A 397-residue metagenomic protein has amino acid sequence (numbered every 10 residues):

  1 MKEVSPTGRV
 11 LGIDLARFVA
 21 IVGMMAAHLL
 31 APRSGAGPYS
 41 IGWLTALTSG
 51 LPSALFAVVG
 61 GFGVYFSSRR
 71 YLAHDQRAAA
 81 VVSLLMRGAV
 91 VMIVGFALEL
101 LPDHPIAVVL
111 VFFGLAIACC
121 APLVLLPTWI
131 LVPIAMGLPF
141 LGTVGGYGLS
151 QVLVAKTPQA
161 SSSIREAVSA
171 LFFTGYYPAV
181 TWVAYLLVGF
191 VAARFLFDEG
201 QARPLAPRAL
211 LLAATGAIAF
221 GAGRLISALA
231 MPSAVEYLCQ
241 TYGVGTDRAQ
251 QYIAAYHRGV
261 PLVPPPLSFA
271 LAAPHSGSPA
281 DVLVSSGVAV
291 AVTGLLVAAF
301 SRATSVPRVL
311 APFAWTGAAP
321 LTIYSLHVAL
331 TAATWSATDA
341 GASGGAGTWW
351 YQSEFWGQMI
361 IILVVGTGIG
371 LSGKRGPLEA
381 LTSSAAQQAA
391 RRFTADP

Functional and structural regions predicted by a protein language model:
M1-P397: Alpha-helical transmembrane segments and their immediate juxtamembrane cytosolic regions
